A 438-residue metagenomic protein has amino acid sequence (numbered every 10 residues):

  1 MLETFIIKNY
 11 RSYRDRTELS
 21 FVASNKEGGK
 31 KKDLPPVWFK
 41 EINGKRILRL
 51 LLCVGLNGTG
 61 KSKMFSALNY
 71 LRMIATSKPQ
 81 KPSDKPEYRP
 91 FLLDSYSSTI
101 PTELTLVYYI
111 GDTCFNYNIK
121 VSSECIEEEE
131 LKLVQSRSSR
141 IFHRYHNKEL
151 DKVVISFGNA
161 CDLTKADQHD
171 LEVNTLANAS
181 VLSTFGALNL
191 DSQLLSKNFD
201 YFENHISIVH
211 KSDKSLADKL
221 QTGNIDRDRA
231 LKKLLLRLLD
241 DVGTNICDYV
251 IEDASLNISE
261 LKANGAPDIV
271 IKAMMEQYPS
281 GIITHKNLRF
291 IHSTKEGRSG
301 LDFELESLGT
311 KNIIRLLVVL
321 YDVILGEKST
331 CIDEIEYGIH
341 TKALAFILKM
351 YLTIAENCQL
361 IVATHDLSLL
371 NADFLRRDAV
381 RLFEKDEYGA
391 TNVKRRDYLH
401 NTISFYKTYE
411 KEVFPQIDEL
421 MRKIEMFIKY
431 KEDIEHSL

Functional and structural regions predicted by a protein language model:
M1-T4, F346-L438: C-terminal lobe/lid and adjacent interdomain/linker elements of RecA-like ASCE P-loop ATPase modules
L2-Y70: Pre-Walker A-like glycine/lysine-rich segment at the N-terminus of P-loop NTPase domains
K8, L216-F303, K429-L438: Extended helical coiled-coil dimerization/tether regions that scaffold and oligomerize large DNA-maintenance assemblies
Y10, E334-G338, L367: Conserved Walker B
P35-L52, L56, F65-I126: Conserved P-loop NTP-binding catalytic core
L50-N57, G265-Y321, S329, I335-I339: Conserved ABC ATPase signature
N116-E260: Electropositive, glycine-dotted interaction segments that contact anionic polymers or phosphate-rich ligands
H340-A345: Short alpha-helix of the ABC ATPase nucleotide-binding domain corresponding to the H-loop/switch region
